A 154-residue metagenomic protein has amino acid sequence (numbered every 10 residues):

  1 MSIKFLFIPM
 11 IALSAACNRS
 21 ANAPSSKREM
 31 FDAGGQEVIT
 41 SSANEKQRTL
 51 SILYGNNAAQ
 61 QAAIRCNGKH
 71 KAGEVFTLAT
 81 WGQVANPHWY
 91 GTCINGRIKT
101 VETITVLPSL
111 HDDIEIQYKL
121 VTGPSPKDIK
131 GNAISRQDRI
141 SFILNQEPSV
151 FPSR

Functional and structural regions predicted by a protein language model:
F5-L13: Sec-dependent N-terminal signal peptides
C17-A21: Bacterial signal peptide processing site
A23-I134: Extracytoplasmic c-type cytochrome modules immediately beyond a signal peptide or single-pass transmembrane anchor
K127-R154: Compositionally biased, intrinsically disordered linkers/stalks adjacent to structured regions
